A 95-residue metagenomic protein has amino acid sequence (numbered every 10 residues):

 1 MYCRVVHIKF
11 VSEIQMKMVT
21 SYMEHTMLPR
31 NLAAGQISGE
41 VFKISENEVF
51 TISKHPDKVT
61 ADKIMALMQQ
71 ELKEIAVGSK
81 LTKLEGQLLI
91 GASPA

Functional and structural regions predicted by a protein language model:
M1-L67, V77-A95: Short S/T/G/P-rich N-terminal loop/turn motif that feeds into the first structured element of a domain
Q69-K73: Low-complexity, intrinsically disordered Gly/Pro/Thr-rich segments
